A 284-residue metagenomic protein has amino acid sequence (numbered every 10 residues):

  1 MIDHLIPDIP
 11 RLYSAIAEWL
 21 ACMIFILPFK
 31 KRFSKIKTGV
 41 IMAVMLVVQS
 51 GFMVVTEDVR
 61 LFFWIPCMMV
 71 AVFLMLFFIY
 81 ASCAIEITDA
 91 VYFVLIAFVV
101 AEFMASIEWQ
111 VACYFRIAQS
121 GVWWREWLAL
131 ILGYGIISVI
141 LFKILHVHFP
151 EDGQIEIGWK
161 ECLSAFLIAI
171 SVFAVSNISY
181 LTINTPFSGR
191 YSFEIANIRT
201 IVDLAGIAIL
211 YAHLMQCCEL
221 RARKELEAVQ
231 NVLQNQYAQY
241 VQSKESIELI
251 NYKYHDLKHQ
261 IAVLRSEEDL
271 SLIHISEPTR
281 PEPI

Functional and structural regions predicted by a protein language model:
M1-I9: Short, strongly hydrophobic alpha-helical membrane anchors
I6, A15-K37, G51-L167, V175-P186: Juxtamembrane segments at transmembrane-helix boundaries in multi-pass signal-transduction membrane proteins
G39-Q49: Alpha-helical transmembrane segments
G135-V139, A169-A174, A196-M215: Alpha-helical membrane-embedded segments
L141-Q154, Y180-N184, A205-N235: Juxtamembrane or sensor-core-proximal signal-transducing alpha helices that couple sensory domains to cytosolic
I183-A196: Extracellular/periplasmic helix-loop-helix junctions in multi-pass membrane proteins
A212-D269: Conserved HAMP-HisKA connector
H274-I284: Single conserved hydrophobic/aromatic residue that forms the stacking wall/gate of nucleotide- or nucleobase-binding
